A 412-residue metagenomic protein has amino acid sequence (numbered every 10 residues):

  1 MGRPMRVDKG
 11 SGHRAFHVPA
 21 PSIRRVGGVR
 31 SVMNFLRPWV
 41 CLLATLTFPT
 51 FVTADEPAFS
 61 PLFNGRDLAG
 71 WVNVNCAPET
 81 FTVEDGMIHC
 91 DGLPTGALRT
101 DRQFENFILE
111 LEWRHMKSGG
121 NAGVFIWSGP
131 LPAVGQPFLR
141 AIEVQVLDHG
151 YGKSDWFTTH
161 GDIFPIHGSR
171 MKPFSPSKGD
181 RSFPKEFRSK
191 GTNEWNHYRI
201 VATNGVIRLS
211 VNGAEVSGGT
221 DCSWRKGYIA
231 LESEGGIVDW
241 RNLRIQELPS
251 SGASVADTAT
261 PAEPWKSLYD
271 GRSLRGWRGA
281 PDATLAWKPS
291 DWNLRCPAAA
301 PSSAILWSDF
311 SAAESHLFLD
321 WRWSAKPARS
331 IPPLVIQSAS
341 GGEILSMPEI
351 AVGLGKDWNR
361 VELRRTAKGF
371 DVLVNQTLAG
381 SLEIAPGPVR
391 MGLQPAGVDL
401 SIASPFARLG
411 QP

Functional and structural regions predicted by a protein language model:
V7, R25, T47-V52: Serine/threonine-rich, low-complexity intrinsically disordered segments
R30-P38: Positively charged n-region of N-terminal signal peptides that target proteins for export
P38-T50: Bacterial N-terminal signal peptides
A54-P412: Carbohydrate-interacting regions of secretory-pathway proteins
